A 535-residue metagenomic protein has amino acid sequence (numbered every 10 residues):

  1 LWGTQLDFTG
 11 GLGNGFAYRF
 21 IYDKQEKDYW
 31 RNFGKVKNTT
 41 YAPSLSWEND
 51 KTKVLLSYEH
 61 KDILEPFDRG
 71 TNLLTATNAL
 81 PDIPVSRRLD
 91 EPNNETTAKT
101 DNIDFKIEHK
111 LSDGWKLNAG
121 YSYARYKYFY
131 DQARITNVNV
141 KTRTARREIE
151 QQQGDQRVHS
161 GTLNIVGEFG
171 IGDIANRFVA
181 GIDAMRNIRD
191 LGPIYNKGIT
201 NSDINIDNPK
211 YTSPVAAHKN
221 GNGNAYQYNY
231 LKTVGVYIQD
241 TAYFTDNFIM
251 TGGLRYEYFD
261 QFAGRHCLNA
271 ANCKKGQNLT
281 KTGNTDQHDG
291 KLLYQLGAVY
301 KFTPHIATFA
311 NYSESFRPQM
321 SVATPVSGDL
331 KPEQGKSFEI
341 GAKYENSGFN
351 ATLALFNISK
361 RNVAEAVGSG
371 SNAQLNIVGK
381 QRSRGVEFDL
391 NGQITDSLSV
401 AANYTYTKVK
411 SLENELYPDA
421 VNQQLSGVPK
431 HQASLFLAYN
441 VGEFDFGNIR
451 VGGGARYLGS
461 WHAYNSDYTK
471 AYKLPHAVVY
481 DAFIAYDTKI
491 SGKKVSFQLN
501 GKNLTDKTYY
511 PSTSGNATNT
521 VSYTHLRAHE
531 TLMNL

Functional and structural regions predicted by a protein language model:
W2-D68, N93-K110: Transmembrane beta-barrel wall of Gram-negative outer-membrane proteins
G15-Y18, K51-L56, G114-L117, D173 (+6 more regions): Repeated loop/turn-to-beta-strand initiation elements of outer-membrane beta-barrel proteins
A42, S46-E48, Q156, A175-N187 (+2 more regions): Structural signature of Gram-negative outer-membrane beta-barrels, strongest in the C-terminal barrel of TonB-dependent
I103-Y126, E148-H266, K301: Face-selective signature of the C-terminal outer-membrane beta-barrel domain
K106-Q132, K301, T308-F309, K331-D396 (+1 more regions): Membrane-embedded beta-barrel scaffold of Gram-negative outer-membrane proteins
G154, F178, F338, L425-R527: Conserved C-terminal beta-signal and adjacent last beta-strands/turns of outer-membrane beta-barrel proteins
N357, I377-N465: Gram-negative outer-membrane beta-barrel transporters
H525, E530-L535: Single conserved hydrophobic/aromatic residue that forms the stacking wall/gate of nucleotide- or nucleobase-binding
